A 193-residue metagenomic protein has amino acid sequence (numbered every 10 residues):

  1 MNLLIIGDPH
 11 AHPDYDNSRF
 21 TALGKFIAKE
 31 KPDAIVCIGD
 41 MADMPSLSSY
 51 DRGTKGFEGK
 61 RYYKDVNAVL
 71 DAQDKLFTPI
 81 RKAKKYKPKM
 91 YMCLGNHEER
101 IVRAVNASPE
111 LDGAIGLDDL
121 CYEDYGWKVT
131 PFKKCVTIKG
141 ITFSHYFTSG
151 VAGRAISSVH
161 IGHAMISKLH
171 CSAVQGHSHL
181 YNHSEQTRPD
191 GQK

Functional and structural regions predicted by a protein language model:
N2-A11, G140-G150, K193: Active-site-proximal beta-strand elements of phosphoester/diester hydrolases
N2-L3, A34, I141, S172-V174: Structural motif
I6, A11-D124: Core catalytic region of metal-dependent phosphoesterases/phosphodiesterases, especially metallo-beta-lactamase-like
T21-G24, T78, V129-P131, S157-H163: A generic local structural motif
K29-K31, K85, C135-V136, I166-K168: Short hydrophobic "helix-edge" motifs at membrane interfaces and signal-peptide entry regions
T54, F77, K84-M92, T130-V136 (+1 more regions): Short secondary-structure transition/capping segments
A104-A107, G113-A155, K168-C171: Hydrophobic, aromatic-enriched interface-forming segments
S144-K193: Conserved beta-sheet core of the metallophosphoesterase superfamily
